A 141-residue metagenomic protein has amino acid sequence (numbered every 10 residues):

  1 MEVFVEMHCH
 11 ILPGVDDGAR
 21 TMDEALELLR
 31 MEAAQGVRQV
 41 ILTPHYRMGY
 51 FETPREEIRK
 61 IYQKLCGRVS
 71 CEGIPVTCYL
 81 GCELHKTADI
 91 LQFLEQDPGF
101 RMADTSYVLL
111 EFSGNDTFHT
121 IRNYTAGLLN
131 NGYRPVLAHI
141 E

Functional and structural regions predicted by a protein language model:
M1-I74: An N-terminally biased module of ancient metal coordination in phosphate/nucleic-acid-related enzymes
E52-E141: Extended substrate/RNA-proximal surfaces in nucleic-acid metabolism proteins
